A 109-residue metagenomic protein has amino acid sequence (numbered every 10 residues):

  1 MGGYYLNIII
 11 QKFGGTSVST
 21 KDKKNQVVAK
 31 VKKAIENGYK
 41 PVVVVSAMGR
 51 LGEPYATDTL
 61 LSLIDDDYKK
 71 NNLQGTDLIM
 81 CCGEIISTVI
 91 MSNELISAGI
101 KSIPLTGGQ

Functional and structural regions predicted by a protein language model:
G2-Q109: Nucleotide/pyrophosphate-binding catalytic subdomain
